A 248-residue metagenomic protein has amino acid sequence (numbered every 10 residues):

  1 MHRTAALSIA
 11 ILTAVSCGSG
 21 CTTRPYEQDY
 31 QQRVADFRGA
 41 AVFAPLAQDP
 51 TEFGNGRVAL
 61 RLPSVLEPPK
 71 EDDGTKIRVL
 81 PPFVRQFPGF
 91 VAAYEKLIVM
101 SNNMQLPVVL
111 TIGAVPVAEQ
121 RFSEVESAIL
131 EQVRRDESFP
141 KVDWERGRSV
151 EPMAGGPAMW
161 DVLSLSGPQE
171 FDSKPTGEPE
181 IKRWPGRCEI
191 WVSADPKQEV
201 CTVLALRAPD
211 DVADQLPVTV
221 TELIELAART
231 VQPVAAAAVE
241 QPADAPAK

Functional and structural regions predicted by a protein language model:
M1-C21: Sec-dependent bacterial lipoprotein signal peptides
C17-I98, V150, T176-E180, V203-K248: N-terminal targeting sequences that direct proteins away from the cytosol to non-cytosolic compartments
P25, E119-S193, D244: Signature of long, low-cysteine stretches enriched in small and polar/charged residues
G56-V58, L62-S64, L106-V108, G186-C188: Envelope-exposed proteins and targeting segments
Q86-E131, V203: A short acidic-to-branched-hydrophobic micro-motif
V99-N102, I190-K197: Short glycine/proline-enriched loop/turn "hinge" motifs that connect secondary-structure elements and lie
V109-I112, C188, P196-V212: Short, well-ordered beta-strand elements
